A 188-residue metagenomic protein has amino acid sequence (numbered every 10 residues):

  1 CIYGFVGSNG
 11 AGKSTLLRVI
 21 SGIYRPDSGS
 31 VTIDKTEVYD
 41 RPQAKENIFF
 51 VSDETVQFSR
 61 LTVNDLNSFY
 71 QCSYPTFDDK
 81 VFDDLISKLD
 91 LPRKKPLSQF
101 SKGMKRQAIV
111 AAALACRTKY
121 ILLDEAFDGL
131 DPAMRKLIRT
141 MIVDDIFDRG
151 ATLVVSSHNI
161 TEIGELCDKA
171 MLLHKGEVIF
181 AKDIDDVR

Functional and structural regions predicted by a protein language model:
Y3-S8: The feature captures the beta-strand-to-loop junction immediately N-terminal to the Walker
S21: Helix-to-loop junction immediately C-terminal to a conserved catalytic motif
G29-A44: Conserved ABC transporter NBD signature motif
D53-A108: ABC-family P-loop ATPase nucleotide-binding domains
I121-E125: Catalytic Walker B motif of ABC-type/P-loop ATPase nucleotide-binding domains
K136-R149: Helical segment within the ABC ATPase nucleotide-binding domain
I163-E165: A short, surface-exposed alpha-helical micro-motif characterized by mixed small hydrophobic and charged/polar residues
